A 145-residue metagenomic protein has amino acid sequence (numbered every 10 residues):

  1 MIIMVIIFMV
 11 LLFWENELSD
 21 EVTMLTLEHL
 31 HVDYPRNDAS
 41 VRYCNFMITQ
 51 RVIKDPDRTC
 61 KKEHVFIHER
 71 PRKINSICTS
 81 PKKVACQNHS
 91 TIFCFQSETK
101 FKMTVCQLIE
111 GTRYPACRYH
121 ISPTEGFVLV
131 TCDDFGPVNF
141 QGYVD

Functional and structural regions predicted by a protein language model:
M1-S97, L108: N-terminal "domain-start" segment
I74, M103-C106, F140: Generic structural hydrophobic/aromatic packing signal, biased to beta-strands
H89-E125: Acidic, glycine-rich flexible loop segments
G111-D145: Compact beta-sheet-dominated globular domain cores
